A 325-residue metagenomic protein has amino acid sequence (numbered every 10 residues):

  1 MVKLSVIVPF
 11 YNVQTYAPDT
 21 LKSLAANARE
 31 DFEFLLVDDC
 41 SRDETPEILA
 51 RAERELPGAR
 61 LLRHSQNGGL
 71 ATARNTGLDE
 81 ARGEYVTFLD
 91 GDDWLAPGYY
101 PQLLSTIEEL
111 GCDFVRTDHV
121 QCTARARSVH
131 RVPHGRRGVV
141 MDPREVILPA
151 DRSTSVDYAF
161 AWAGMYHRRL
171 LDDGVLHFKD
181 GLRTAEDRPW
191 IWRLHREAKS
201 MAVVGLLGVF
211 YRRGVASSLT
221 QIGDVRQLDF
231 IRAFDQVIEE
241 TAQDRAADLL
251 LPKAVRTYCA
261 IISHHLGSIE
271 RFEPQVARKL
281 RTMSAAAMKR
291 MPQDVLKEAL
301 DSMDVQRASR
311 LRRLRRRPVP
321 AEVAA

Functional and structural regions predicted by a protein language model:
V2-S5, E33, P189: Cell-envelope/extracellular polymer assembly enzymes that use nucleotide-activated donors
P18-K22, P46-E47, N75, G83 (+1 more regions): Short alpha-helix within the catalytic core of nucleotide-sugar-dependent glycosyltransferases
K22-D31: Short, acidic, metal-binding catalytic loop of nucleotide-sugar glycosyltransferases
D38-I48, Q66: A conserved acidic beta->alpha catalytic loop
H64-A81, F88, W94: Glycine-rich, basic loop-to-helix element that forms the pyrophosphate-binding segment of sugar-nucleotide handling
L70, G91-V204, V209-I222: Donor-binding/catalytic cores of nucleotide-activated saccharide and glycerol-phosphate transferases/polymerases
K199, L206-V215, Q221-D248, I261-H264 (+1 more regions): Catalytic core of nucleotide-sugar-dependent glycosyltransferases
S268-A325: Membrane-interface aromatic/basic loop that binds lipid-linked glycans or pyrophosphate carriers, typified by
